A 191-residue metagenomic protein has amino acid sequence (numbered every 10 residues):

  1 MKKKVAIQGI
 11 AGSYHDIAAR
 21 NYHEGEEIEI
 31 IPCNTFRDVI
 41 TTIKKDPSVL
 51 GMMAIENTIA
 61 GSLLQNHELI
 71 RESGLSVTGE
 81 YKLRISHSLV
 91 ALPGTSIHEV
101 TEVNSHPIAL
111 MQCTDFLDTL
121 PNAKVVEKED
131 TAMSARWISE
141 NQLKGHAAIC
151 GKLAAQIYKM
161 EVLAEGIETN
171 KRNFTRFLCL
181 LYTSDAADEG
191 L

Functional and structural regions predicted by a protein language model:
M1-S184: Domain-level signature for soluble enzymes in the chorismate/prephenate branch of the shikimate pathway
D185-L191: A short, hydrophobic C-terminal helix/tail in secreted or cell-surface proteins
